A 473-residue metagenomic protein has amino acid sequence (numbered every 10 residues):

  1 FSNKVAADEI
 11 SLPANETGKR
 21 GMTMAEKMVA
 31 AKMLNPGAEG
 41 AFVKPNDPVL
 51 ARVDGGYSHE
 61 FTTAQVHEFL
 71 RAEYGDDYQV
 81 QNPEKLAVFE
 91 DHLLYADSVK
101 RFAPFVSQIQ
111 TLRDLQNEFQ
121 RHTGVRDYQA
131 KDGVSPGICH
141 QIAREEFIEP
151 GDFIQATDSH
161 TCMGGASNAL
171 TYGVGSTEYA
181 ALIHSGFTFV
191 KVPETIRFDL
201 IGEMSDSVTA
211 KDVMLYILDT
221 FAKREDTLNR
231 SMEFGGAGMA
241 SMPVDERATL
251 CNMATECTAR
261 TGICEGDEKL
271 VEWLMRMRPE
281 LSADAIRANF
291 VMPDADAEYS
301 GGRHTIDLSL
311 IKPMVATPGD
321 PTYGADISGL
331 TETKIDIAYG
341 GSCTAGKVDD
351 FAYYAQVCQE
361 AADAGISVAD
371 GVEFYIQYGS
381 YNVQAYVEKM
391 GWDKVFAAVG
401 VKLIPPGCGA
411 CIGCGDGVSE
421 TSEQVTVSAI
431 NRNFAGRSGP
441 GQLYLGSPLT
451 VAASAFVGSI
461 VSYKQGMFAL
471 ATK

Functional and structural regions predicted by a protein language model:
F1-K473: Fe-S-dependent hydro-lyases/dehydratases of central metabolism
